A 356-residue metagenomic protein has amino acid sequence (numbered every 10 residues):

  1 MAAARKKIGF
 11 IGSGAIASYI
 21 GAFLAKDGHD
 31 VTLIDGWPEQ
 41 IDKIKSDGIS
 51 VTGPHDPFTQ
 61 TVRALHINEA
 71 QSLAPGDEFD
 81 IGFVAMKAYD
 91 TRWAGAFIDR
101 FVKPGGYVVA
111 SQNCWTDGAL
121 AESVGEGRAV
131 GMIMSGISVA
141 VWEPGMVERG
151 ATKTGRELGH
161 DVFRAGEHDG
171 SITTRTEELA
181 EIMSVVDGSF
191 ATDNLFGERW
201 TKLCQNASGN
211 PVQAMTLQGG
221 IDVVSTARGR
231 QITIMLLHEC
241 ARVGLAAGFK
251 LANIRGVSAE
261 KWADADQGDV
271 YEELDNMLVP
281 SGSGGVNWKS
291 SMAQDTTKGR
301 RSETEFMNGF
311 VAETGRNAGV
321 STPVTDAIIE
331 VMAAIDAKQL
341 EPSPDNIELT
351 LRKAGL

Functional and structural regions predicted by a protein language model:
A2-P57: NAD(P)+-binding Rossmann beta1-loop-alpha1 motif at the extreme N-terminus of oxidoreductases
A2-R5, I234-L356: NAD(P)-dependent Rossmann-like dehydrogenase/reductase catalytic/cofactor-binding core
H29, I49, D187-G188, F249: Short phosphate-binding/catalytic loops that engage adenosine nucleotides
T61-A151: Rossmann-like NAD(P)(H) cofactor-binding subdomain of soluble oxidoreductases
D77, C114-S208, Q213: Rossmann-fold dinucleotide-binding core
V102-G105, V147-G166, Q213-V224, K289-K298: Helix-loop-beta segment of a Rossmann-like dinucleotide-binding subdomain
F196-V224, R228-V243: Active-site-proximal catalytic alpha-helix in oxidoreductases
